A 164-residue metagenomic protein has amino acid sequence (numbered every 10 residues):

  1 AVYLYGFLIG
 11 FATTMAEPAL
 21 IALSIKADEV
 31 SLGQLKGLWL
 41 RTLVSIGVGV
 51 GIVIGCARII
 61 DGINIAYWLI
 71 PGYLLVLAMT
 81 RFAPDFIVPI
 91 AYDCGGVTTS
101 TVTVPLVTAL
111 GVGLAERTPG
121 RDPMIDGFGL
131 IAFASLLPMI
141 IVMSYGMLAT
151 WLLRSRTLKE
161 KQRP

Functional and structural regions predicted by a protein language model:
A1-Y5, K36-I46, G95-V104, G129-A134: Helical membrane-embedded segments and adjacent short helical loop/helix-boundary regions of multi-pass membrane
Y3-T80: Helix-loop-helix junctions within the multi-pass membrane cores of secondary transporters/permeases
M15, T101-V102, I131, S135-M147: Hydrophobic transmembrane alpha-helical segments of multi-pass transport and channel proteins
I25-K36, R81-G95, T118-P119, L153: Alpha-helical transmembrane segments
D28-Q34, M147-P164: Intrinsically disordered, low-complexity non-transmembrane regions of multi-pass membrane transporters
I54, V104-R121: Hydrophobic alpha-helical transmembrane segments in multi-pass integral membrane proteins
L69-P89, I140-G146: Hydrophobic alpha-helical segments of multi-pass membrane transport proteins
P119-L136: Structural signal for the N-terminal portions of transmembrane helices and their immediately preceding loop/interface
